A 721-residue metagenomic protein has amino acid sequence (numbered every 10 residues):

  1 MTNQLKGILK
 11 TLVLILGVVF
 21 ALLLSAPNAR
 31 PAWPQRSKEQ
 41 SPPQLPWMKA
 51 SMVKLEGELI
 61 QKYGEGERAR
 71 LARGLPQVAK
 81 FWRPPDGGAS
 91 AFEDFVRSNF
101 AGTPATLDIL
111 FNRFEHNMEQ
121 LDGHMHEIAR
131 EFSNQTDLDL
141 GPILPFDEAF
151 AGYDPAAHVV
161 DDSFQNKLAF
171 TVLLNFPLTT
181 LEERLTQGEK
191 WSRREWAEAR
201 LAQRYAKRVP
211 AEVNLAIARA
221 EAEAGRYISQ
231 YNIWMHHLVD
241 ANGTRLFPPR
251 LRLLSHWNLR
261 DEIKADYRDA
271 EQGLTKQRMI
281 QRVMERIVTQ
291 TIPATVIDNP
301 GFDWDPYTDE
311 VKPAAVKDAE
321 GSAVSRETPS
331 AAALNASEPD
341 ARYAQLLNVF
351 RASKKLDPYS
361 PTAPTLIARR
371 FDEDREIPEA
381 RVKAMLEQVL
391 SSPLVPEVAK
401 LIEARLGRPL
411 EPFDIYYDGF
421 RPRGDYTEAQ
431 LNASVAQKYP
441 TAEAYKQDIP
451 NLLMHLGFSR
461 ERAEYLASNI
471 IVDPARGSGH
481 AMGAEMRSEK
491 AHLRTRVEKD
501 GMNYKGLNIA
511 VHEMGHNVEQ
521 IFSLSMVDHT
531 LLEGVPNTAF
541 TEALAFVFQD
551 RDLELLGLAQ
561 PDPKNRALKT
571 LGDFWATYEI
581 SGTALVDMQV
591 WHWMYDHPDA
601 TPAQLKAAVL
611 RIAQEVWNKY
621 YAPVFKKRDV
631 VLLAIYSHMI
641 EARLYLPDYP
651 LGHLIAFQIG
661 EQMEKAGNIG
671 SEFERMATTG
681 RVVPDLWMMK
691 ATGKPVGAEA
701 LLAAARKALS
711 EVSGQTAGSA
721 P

Functional and structural regions predicted by a protein language model:
T2-I15: Bacterial N-terminal signal peptides that target proteins for export
V13-L23: Bacterial N-terminal signal peptides
L23-R36: Bacterial Sec-dependent signal peptides at the C-terminal "C-region" and cleavage site
R36-S322, A352-Y426, D599-P721: C-terminal, non-catalytic "cap/extension" segments appended to globular domains
E428-E489: Auxiliary, metal-adjacent structural segments of Zn-dependent hydrolase domains
L493, V497-K499, Y504-L524: Active-site recognition of the HExxH zinc-binding catalytic motif
F522-M526, T530-T570, G652: Post-HExxH zinc-binding segment in Zn-dependent metallohydrolases
L555-S637: Long, amphipathic alpha-helical stalk/connector segments used for oligomerization, subunit docking, or mechanical
